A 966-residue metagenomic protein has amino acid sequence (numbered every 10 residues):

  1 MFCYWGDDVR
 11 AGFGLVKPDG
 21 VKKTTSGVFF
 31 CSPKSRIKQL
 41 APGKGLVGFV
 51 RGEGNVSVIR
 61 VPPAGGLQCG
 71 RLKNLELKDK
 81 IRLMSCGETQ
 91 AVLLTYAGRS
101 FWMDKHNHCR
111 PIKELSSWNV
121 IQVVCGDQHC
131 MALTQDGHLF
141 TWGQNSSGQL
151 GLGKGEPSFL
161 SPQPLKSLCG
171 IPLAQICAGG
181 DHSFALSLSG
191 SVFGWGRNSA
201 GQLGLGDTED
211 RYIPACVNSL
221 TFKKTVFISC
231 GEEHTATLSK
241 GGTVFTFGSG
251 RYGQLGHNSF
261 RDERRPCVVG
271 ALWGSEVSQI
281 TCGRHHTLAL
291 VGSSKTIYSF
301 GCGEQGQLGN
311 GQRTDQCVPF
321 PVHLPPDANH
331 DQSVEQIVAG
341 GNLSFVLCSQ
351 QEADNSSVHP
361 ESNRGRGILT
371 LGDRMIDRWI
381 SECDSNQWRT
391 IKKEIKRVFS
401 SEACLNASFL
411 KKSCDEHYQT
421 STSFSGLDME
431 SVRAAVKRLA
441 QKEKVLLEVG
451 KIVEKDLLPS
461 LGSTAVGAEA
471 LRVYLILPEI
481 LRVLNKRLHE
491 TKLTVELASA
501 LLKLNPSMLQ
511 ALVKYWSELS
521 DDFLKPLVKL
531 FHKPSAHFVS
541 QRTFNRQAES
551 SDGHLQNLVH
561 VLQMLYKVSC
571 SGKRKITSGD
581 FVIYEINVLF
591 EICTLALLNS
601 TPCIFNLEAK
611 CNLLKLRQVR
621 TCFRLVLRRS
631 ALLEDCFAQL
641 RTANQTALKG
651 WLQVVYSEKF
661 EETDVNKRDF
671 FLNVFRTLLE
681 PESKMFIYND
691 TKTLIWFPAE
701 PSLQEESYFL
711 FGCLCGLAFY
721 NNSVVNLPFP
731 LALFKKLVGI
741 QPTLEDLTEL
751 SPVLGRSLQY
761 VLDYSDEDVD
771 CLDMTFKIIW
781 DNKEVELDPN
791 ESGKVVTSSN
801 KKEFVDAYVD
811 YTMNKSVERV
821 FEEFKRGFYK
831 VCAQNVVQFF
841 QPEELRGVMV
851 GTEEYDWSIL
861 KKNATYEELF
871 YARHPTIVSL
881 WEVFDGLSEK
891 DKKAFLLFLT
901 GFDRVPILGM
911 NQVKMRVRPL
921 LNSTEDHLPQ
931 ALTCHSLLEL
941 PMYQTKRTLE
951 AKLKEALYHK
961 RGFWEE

Functional and structural regions predicted by a protein language model:
F2-Q39, V50, S57-L77, L94 (+8 more regions): Short glycine/serine- and acidic-residue-enriched loop/turn motifs that recur at repeat junctions
Y4, L46-F49, V58, Q90-L93 (+9 more regions): Conserved core positions of repeat-based scaffolds
F29-P33, K73-L77, I112-S116, I121-Q122 (+5 more regions): Surface loop/turn motifs at the tips and blade-to-blade linkers of beta-strand repeat domains
K38, K44-G45, E53-G54, R82 (+12 more regions): Short coil/turn segments that connect the beta-strands within blades of beta-propeller domains
A41, S85, L93, V124 (+12 more regions): Conserved beta-strand position repeated across blades of beta-propeller domains
T296, C302, R313-L369: Blade-level signature of beta-propeller repeat domains, shared across WD40, Kelch, NHL, RCC1 and BNR/Asp-box propellers
A353, G365-I368, D373-P478, R482-S499 (+5 more regions): C-terminal catalytic/scaffold cores in eukaryotic proteins
S569-Y760, V820, L845, S923-E925 (+1 more regions): Hydrophobic, conserved cores of late-appearing folded domains
